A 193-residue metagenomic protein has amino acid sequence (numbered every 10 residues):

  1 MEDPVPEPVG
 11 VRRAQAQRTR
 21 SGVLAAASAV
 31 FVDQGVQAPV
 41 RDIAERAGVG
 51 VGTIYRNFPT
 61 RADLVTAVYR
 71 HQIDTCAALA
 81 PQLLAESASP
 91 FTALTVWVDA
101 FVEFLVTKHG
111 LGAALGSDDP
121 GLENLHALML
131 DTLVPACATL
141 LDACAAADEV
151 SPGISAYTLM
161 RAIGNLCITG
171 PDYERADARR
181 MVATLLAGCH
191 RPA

Functional and structural regions predicted by a protein language model:
M1-R46, D63-T66: Basic, helix-initiating cap at the start of DNA-binding domains
T19, Q72, C76, P90 (+5 more regions): Hydrophobic/aromatic residues within well-ordered alpha-helical segments
A25, R56-P59, H71: Base-recognition residues in the alpha-helical recognition helix of bacterial helix-turn-helix
F31, P39-V40, G50, R61 (+4 more regions): Amphipathic alpha-helical segments enriched in hydrophobic/aromatic and basic residues that form the DNA-contacting
G48-F58: Short hydrophobic/aromatic patch on the recognition helix
A67, A78-T107, L122-L125: Hydrophobic alpha-helical connector segments
D74, T107, A114, G121-D172 (+1 more regions): Amphipathic alpha-helical packing segments from all-alpha helical-bundle domains
L166, D172-Y173, R179-P192: Conserved NTP phosphate-binding and transfer environment spanning the P-loop NTPase/kinase superfamily
